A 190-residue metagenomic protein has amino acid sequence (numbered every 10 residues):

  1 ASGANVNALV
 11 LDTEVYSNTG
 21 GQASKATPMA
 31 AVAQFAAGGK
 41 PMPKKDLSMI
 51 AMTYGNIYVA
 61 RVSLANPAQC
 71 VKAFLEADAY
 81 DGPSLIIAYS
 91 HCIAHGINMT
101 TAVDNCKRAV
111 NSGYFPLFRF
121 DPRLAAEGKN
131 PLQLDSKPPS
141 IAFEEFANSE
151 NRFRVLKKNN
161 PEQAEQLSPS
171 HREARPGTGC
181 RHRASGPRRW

Functional and structural regions predicted by a protein language model:
A1-Q22, Y58-D81: Thiamine diphosphate
A4-G55: Phosphate/pyrophosphate-binding betaalpha-module
L11-T13, Y54, V62-L64, A88-H91 (+1 more regions): Fold-independent oxyanion-binding glycine-rich loops and adjacent beta-strand/coil segments at enzyme active sites
S17-G20, A26-T27, A60, H95-I97 (+1 more regions): Short helix/loop capping segments that flank catalytic or ligand/cofactor-binding pockets
K40, A60-S63, L156: Glycine- and other small-residue-rich loops at beta-strand/loop junctions that grip anionic moieties
D46-T53, Q69-E76, V155: Alpha-helical scaffold segments in soluble metabolic enzymes
K72-Q163, S170, R183: Glycine/aspartate-rich loop-and-adjacent alpha/beta segment that forms the canonical ThDP
S168-G179, A184-P187: Acidic, proline/serine/threonine- and glycine-rich low-complexity intrinsically disordered segments
